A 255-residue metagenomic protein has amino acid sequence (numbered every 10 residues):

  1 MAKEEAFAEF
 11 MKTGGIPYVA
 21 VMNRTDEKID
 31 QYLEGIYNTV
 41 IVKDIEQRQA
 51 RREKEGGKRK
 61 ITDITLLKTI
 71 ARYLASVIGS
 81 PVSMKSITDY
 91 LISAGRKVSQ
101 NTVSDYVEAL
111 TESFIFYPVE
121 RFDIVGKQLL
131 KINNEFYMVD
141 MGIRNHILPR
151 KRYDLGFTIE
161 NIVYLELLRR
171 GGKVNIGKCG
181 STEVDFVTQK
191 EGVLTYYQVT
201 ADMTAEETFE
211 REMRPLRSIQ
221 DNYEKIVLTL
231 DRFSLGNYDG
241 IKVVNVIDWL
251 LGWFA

Functional and structural regions predicted by a protein language model:
M1-I159, L165, K173-V174: Interdomain hinge/linker elements that couple catalytic modules in large macromolecular machines
T102-A255: A cross-kingdom feature that marks ATP-driven nucleic-acid transaction machinery
